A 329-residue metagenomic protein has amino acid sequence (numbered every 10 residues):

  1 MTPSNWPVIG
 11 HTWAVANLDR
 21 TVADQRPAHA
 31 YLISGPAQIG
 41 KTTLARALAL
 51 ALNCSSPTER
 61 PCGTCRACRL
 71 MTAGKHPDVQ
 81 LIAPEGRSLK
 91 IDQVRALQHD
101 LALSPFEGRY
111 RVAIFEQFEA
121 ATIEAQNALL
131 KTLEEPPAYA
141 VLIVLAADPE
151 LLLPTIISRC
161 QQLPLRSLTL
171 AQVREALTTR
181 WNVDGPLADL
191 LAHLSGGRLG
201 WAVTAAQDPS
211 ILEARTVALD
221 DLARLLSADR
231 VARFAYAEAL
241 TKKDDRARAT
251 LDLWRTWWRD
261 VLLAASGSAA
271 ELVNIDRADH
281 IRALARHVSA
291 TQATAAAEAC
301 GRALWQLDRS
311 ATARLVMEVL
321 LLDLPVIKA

Functional and structural regions predicted by a protein language model:
M1-L50, A67-L70, A138-A140, A147-L253 (+1 more regions): Charged, glycine-rich active-site and insertion segments that engage polyanionic ligands
A16-T21, I91-V112, F118-A120, E124-T132: Conserved alpha-helical scaffold flanking the Walker A/P-loop in AAA+ ATPase domains
H29, T58-P61, R111: Short metal-coordination and nucleic-acid-contact micro-motifs, chiefly zinc-binding Cys/His arrays
I33, F115, L129-L130, A146: Hydrophobic residues in beta-strands of the RecA-like P-loop NTPase core, especially within AAA+ ATPase
S34, L81-G86: A short hydrophobic beta-strand->loop->alpha-helix junction that borders the nucleotide-binding pocket of P-loop NTPases
L50-P61, M71: Post-Walker A helix-loop "phosphate-sensing" segment adjacent to the P-loop in P-loop NTPases
R69-Q80: Iron-sulfur (Fe-S) cluster-binding segments and ferredoxin-like electron-carrier domains, especially [2Fe-2S]
E85-I91, F118, Q162-L163: Flexible beta-alpha connector loops of hexameric P-loop NTPases
